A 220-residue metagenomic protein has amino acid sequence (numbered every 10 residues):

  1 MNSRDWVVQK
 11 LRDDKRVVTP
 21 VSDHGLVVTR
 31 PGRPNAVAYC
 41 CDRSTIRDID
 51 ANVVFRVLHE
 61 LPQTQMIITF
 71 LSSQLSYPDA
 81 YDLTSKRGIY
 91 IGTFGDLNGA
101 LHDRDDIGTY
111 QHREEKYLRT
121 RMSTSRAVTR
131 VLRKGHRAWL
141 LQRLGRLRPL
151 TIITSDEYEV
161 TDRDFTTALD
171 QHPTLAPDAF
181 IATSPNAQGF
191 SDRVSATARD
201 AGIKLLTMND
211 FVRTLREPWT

Functional and structural regions predicted by a protein language model:
M1-G25, T29-G32, L75-A138: Acidic-basic catalytic patches of nuclease active cores, encompassing PD-(D/E)XK and other metal-cofactor nuclease
H24-L58, I67-I68, W139-H172, A179: Conserved catalytic cores of phosphodiester-cleaving nucleases, focusing on short active-site segments
V53-V57, D79-L83, T167-A168, R193-T197: A short acidic, amphipathic alpha-helical/loop segment
H59-I68, D82-D96, P173-A179, A198-M208: Structural alpha-beta junctions
T69-L71, T183-S184: Short beta-strand/turn micro-motifs composed of small residues that flank or help shape donor/cofactor-binding pockets
Q74, E159, P185-G189: Short Gly/Pro-enriched loop/turn and capping motifs at secondary-structure junctions
L97-H102, V160, F211-R216: A short acidic, often aromatic-flanked loop/helix-cap motif at beta-alpha or helix-coil junctions that lines enzyme
F165-T220: Alpha-helical oligomerization segments
